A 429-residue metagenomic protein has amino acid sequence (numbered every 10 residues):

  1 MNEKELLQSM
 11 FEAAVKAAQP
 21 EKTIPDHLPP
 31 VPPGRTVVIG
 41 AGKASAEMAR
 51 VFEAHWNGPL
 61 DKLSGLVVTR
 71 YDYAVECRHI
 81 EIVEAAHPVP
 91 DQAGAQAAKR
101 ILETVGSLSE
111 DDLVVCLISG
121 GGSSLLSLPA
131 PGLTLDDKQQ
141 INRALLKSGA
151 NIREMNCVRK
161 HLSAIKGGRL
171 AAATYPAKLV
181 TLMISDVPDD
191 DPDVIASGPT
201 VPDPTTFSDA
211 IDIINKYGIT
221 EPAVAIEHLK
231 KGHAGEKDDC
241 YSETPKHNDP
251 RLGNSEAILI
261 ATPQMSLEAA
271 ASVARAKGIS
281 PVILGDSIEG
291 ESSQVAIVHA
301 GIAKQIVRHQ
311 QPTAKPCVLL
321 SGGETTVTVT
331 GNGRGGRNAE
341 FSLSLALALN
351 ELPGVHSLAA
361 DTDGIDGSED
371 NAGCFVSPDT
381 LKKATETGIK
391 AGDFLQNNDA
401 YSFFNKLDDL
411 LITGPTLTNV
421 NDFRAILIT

Functional and structural regions predicted by a protein language model:
M1-V37, A46-D61, V89-E110, A261-M265 (+1 more regions): N-terminal glycine-/serine-/threonine-rich phosphate-binding loop
I39-G40, L66-T69, C116-G120, T181-V187 (+3 more regions): Short beta-strand segments
V51-L60, H79-I82, L102, G106 (+6 more regions): A glycine- and small-aliphatic-rich helix-loop capping segment at beta-alpha/alpha-beta transitions that lines
V68-E110, V158-R159: Glycine-rich oxoanion-binding loops at beta->alpha junctions
G106-V194, P199-P202, G392, Q396-D399 (+3 more regions): Glycine-rich, mobile lid/loop segments that gate access to catalytic sites or pores
L133-A150, D203-G218, G331-S357: Gly/Ser/Thr-rich active-site loops/lids in small-molecule metabolic enzymes that frequently grip phosphoryl groups
A177-V180, P202-V298: Accessory alpha-helical/coil subdomains and C-terminal extensions that flank or cap enzyme catalytic cores
L343-T429: Internal helix-turn-beta structural module
